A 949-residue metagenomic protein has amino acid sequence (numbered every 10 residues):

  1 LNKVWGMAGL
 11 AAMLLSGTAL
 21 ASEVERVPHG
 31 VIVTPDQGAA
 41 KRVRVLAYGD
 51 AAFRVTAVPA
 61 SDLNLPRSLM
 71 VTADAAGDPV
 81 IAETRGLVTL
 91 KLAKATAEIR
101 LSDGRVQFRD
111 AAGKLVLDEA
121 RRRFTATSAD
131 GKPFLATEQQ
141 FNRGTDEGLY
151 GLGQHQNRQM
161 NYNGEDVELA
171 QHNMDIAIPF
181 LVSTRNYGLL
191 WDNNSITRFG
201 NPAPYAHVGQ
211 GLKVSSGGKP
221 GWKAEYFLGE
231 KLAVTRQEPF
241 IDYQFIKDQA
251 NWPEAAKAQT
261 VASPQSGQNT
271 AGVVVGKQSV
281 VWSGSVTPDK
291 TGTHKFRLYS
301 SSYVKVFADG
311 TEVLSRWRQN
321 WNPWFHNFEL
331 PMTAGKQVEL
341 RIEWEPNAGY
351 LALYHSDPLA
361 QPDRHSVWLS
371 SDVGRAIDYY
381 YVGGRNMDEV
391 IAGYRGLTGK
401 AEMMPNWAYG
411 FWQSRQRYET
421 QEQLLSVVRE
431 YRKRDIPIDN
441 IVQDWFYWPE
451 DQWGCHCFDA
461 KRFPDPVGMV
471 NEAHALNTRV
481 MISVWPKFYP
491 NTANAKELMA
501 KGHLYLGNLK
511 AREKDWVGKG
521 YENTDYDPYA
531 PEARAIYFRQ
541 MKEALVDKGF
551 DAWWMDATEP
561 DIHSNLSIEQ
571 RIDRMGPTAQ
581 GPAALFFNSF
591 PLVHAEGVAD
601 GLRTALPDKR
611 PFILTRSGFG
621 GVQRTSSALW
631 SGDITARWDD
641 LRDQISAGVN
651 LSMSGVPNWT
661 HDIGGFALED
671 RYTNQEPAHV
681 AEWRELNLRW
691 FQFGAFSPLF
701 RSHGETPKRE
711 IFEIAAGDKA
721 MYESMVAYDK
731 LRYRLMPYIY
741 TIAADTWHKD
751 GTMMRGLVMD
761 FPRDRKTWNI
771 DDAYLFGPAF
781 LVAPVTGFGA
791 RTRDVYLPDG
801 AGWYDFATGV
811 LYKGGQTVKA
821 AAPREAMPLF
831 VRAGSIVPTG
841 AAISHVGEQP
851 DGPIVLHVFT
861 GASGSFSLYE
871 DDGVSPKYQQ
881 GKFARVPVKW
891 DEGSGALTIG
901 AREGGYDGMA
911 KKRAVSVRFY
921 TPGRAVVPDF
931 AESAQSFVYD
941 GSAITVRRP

Functional and structural regions predicted by a protein language model:
A8-G17: Bacterial N-terminal signal peptides
E23-V24, P28, L46-L90, T127-A129: A low-complexity, Ser/Thr/Gly/Pro-enriched, surface-exposed linker/loop concept that marks segments flanking
V33, V43-V45, V55, T89-L90 (+4 more regions): Short, well-ordered beta-strand segments enriched in hydrophobic/aromatic residues
P35, E83-K219, A308, S315 (+5 more regions): Catalytic and substrate-binding clefts that recognize carbohydrates or anionic sugar/phosphate headgroups
A60, H326-F328, Y350, P437-M725 (+1 more regions): Aromatic- and carboxylate-enriched substrate-binding clefts and catalytic-loop regions of carbohydrate-active enzymes
L63-I81, Q268-T270, A308-F328, G507 (+2 more regions): Solvent-exposed beta-strand/loop surfaces of large extracellular or lumenal domains
Y205-K295, Y299-R375: Extracellular/secretory pathway-exposed regions associated with glycan biology
A599-F612, G618-W630, D643, L651-H661 (+2 more regions): Catalytic core of carbohydrate-active enzymes
